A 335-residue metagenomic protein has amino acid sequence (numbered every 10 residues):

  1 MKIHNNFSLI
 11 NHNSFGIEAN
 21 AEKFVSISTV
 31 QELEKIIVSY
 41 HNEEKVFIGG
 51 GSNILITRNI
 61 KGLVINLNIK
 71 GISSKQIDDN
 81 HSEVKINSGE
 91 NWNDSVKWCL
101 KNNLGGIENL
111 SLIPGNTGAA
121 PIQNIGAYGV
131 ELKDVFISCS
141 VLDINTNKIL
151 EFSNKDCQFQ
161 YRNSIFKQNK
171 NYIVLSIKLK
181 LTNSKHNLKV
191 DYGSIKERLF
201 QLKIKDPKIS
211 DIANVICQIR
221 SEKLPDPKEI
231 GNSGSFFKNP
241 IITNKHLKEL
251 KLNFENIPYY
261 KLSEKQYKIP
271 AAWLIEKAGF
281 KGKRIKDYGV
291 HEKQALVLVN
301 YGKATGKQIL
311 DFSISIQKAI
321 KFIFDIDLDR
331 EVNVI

Functional and structural regions predicted by a protein language model:
M1-T146: Anion-binding (especially nucleotide phosphate/pyrophosphate-binding) glycine-rich loop and adjoining beta-alpha core
H4, L9-I17, I149-V299, K303-K307 (+1 more regions): Phosphate/pyrophosphate- and phosphate-bearing ligand-binding catalytic cores of soluble enzymes
N42-K45, Q317-I323: A common structural junction motif
N87, K101, K277, F322-I323: Residues at alpha-helix termini
L104, G306-I309: Beta-rich strand-turn-strand
